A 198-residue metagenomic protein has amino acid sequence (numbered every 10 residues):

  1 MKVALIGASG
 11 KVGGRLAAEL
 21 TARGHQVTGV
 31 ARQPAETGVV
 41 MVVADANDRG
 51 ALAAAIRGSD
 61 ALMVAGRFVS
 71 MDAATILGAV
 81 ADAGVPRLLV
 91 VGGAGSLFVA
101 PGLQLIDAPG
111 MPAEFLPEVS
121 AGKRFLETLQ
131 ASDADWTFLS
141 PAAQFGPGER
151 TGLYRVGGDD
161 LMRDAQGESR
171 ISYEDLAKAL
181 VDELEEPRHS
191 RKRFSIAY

Functional and structural regions predicted by a protein language model:
V3-R23: N-terminal Rossmann NAD(P)H-binding glycine-rich loop of SDR-like oxidoreductase domains
A4, T28, T137: Conserved beta-strand positions in the Rossmann-like core of class I SAM-dependent methyltransferases
R23-V27, A134-D135: A generic structural motif
Q26-P34: Conserved glycine-rich Rossmann-like NAD(P)H-binding loop of the short-chain dehydrogenase/reductase
A35-A83: NAD(P)H-binding glycine-rich loop region in Rossmannoid oxidoreductase-like domains and their noncatalytic homologs
F68-Y154: Glycine-/Pro-rich loop/turn segments that contact NAD(P) or position catalytic residues in Rossmann-like domains
L116, A131-Y198: C-terminal substrate-binding/catalytic lobe of Rossmann-fold NAD(P)-dependent oxidoreductases
